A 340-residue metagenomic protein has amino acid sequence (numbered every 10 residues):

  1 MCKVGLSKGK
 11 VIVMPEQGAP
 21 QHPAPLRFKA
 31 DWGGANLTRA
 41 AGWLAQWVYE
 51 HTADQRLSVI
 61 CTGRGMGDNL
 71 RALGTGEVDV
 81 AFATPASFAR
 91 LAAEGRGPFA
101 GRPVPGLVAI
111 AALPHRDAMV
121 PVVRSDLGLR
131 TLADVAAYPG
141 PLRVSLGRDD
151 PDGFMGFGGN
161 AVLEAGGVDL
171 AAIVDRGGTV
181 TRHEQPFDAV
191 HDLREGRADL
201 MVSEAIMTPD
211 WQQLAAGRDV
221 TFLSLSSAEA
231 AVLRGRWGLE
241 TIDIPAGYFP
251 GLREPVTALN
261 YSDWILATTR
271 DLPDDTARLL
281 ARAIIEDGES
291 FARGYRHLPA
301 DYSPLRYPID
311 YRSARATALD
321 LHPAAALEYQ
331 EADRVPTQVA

Functional and structural regions predicted by a protein language model:
M1-P23: Short, low-complexity disordered leader/linker segments with a strong preference for bacterial N-terminal type II
P20-H51, Q55-I60, D117-H191, E195 (+6 more regions): Bilobed "Venus flytrap"/periplasmic-binding protein-like clamshell domains and structurally analogous long
P23, T75, P105, R116-A118 (+2 more regions): Extracytoplasmic
A45-Q46, I60-G101, F187-L193, A205-A216: Pocket-flanking alpha-helical
P85, V123, L127, G167-P273: Pocket-lining segment of extracytoplasmic ligand-binding domains
A100-M119, F249-A258: A structural signal for short loop-to-beta-strand junctions that line the ligand-binding cleft of periplasmic/secreted
D134-A161, T241-Y307: Ligand-binding clefts/hinges and TM-proximal coupling segments of bilobed small-molecule sensing domains
A205-M207, Q213-L214, D275, L279-A340: An extracytoplasmic/periplasmic, membrane-proximal ligand-sensing/linker region
